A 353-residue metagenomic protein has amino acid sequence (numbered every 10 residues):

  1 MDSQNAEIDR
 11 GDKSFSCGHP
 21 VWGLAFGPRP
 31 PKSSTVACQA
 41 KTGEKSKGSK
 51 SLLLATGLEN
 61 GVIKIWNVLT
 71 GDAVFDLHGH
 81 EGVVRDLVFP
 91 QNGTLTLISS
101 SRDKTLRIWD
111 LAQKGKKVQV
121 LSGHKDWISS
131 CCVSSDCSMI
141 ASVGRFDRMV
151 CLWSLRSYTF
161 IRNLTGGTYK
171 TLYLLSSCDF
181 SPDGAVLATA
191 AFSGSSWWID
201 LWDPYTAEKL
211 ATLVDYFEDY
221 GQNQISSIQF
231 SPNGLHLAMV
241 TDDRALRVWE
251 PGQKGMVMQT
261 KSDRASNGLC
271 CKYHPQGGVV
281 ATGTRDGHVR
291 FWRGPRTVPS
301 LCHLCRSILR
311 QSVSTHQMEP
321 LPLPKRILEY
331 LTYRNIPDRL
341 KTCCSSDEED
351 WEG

Functional and structural regions predicted by a protein language model:
D9-D12, D72-F75, K116-Q119, I161-R162 (+2 more regions): A structural motif specific to WD40 beta-propellers
S14-V21, H78-V84, S122-I128, G166-Y173 (+2 more regions): WD40/WD-repeat beta-propeller blade N-cap
P20, K50, A73, V83 (+10 more regions): WD40/WD-repeat beta-propeller blade-loop signature
F26-P31, E44-S51, V88-T94, C132-C137 (+3 more regions): Loop/turn segments within WD40 beta-propeller blades
L54, T96-L97, I140, L187 (+2 more regions): Hydrophobic beta-strand positions that form the internal "hydrophobic ladder" of WD40/Gbeta-like beta-propeller blades
G57-N60, S99-D103, V143-F146, A190-S195 (+2 more regions): Conserved strand-to-loop turn within each blade of WD40 beta-propeller repeats
I63-W66, L87, L106-D110, V150-S154 (+3 more regions): WD40-repeat beta-propellers
Q276, G283-G353: Cullin-RING E3 adaptor/co-adaptor recruitment helices
